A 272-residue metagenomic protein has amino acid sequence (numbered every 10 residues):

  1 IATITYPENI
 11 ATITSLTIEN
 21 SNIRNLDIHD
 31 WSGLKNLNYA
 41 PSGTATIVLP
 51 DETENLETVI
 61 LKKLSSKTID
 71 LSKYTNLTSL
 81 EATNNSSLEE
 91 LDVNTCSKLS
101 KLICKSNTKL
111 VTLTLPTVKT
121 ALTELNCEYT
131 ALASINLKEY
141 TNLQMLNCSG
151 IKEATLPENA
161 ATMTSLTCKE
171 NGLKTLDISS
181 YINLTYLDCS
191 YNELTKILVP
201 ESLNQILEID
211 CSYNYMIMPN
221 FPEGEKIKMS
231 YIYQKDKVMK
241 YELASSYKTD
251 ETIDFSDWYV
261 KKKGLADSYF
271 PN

Functional and structural regions predicted by a protein language model:
I1-S65, K73-T75, T95-S97, K119-T120 (+3 more regions): N-terminal capping/linker segments that flank leucine-rich repeat
I4-Y6, L26, I47-L49, K67-I69 (+9 more regions): Canonical leucine-rich repeat
T14-L16, K35-A40, E57-V59, L80-A82 (+9 more regions): Conserved hydrophobic beta-strand positions in leucine-rich repeat
S21, S42, L64, N85 (+6 more regions): Consensus "Asn ladder" position of solenoid repeat domains
D30, D51, N84, K105-S106: Sec-type signal peptide cleavage vicinity
L88, L110, L173: Glycine- and aspartate-rich repeat motifs characteristic of hemolysin/RTX-like Ca2+-binding segments in secreted
K169, L173-S179, T185-K235: Long, contiguous interaction/targeting segments characteristic of exported/extracellular or secretory-pathway proteins
